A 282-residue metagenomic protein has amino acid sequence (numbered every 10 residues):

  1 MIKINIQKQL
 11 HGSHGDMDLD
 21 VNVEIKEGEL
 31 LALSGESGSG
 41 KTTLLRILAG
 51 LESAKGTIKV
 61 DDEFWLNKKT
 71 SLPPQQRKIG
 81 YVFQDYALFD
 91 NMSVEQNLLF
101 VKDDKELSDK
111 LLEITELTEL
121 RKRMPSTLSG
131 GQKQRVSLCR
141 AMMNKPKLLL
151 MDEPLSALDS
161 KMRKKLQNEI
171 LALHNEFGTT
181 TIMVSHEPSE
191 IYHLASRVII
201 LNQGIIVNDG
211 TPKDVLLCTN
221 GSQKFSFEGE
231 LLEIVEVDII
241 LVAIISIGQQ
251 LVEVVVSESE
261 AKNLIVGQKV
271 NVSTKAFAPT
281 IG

Functional and structural regions predicted by a protein language model:
E63-N67, K105-K122, S126, L171-A172: Conserved ABC ATPase "signature" region
W65-Y81: ABC ATPase NBD coupling module
M124-L128, Q132-Q134: Conserved ABC ATPase signature
M143-K147: A short, proline-enriched helix->beta-strand linker immediately N-terminal to the Walker B motif in ABC-type P-loop
L149-E153: Catalytic Walker B motif of ABC-type/P-loop ATPase nucleotide-binding domains
D209-G210: ABC ATPase "signature
